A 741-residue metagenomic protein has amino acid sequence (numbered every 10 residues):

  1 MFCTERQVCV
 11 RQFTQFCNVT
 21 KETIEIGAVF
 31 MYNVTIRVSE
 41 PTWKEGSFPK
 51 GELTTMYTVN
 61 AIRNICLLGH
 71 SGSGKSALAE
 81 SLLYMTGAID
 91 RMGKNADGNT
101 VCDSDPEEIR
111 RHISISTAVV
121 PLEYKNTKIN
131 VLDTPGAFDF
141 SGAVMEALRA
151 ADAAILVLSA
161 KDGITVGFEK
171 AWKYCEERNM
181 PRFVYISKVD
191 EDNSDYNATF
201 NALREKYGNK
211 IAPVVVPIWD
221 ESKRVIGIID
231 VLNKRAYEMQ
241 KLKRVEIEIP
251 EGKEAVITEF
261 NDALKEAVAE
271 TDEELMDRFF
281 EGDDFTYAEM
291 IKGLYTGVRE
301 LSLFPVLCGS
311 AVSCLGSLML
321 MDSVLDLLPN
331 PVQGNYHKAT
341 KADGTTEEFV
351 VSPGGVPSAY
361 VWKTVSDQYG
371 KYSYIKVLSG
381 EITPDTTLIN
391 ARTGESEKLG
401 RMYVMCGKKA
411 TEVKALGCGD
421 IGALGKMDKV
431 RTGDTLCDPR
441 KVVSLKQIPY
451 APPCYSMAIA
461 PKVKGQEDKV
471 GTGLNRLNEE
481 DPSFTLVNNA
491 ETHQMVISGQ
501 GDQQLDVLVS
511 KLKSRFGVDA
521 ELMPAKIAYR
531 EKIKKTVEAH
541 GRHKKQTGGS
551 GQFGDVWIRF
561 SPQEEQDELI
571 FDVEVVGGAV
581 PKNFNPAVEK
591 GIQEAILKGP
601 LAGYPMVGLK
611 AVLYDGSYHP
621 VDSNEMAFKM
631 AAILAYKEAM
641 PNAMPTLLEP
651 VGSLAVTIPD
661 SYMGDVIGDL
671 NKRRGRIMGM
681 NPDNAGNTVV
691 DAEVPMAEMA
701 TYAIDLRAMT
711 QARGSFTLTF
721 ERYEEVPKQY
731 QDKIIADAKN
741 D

Functional and structural regions predicted by a protein language model:
Q7, E22-E25, K44: Charged/polar low-complexity intrinsically disordered segments
F13, T23-E25, T35: Generic short N-terminal amphipathic or hydrophobic helices
Y32-V34, T42, P49-D741: Structural and coupling elements of P-loop NTPases
